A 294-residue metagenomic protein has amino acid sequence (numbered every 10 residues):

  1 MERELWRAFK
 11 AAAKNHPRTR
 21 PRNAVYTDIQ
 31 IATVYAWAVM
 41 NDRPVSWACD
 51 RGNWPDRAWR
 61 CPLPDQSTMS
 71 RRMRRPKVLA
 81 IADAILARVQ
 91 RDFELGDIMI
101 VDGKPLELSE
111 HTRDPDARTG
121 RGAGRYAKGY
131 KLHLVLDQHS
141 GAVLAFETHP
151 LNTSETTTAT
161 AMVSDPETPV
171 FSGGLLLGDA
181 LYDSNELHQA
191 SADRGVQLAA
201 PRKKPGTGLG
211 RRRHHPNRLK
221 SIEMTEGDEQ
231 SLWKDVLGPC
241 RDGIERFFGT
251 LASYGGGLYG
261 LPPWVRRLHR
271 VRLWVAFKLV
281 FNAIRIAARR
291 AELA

Functional and structural regions predicted by a protein language model:
M1-P21: Basic, low-complexity segments
P17-N23, R57-W59, V265-R266: A short glycine/serine-rich beta->alpha loop
T19-A32, W37-M40, S46, D50 (+3 more regions): Polybasic low-complexity intrinsically disordered regions
V45-R60: DNA-recognition alpha helix
P55-D56, R75, S184, Q230: Polar helix-capping/helix-linker motif
W59-K77: Major-groove recognition helix of helix-turn-helix-like DNA-binding domains
A180-G256: Helix-centered, glycine/charged polyanion-binding patches within enzymatic domains that contact phosphate-containing
Q230, K234-A294: Basic, amphipathic alpha-helical segments enriched in Lys/Arg and hydrophobic/aromatic residues
